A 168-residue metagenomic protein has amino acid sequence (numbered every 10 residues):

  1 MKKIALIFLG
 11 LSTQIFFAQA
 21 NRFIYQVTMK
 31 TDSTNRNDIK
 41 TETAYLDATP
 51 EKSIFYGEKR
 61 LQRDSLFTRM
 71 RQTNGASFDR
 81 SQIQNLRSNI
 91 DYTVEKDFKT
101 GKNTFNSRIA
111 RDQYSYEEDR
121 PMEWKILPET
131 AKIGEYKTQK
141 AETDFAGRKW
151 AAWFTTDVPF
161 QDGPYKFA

Functional and structural regions predicted by a protein language model:
M1-F23: Bacterial Sec-dependent N-terminal signal peptides
S12-A20, D47, F160-A168: Short, surface-exposed loop and linker segments with low hydrophobicity and enrichment for Pro/Ser/Thr
F17-T130, K137, W150-A151: Extracellular or lumenal secretory-pathway regions
I133-G134, F145: Structural motif
E142-A168: Gly/Pro-enriched, hydrophobic low-complexity segments that function as extracytoplasmic propeptides/linkers
